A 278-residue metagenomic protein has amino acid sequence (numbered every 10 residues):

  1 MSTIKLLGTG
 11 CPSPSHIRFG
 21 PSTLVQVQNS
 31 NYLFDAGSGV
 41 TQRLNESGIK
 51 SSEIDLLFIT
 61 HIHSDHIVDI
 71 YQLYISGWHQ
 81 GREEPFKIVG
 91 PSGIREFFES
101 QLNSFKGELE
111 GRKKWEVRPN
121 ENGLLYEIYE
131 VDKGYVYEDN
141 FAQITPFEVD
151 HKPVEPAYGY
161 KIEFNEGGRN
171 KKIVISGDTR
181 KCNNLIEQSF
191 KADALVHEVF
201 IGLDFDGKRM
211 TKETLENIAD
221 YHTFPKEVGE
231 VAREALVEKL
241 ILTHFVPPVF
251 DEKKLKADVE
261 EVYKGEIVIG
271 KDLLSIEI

Functional and structural regions predicted by a protein language model:
M1-V174, R180-L185, K256-E277: Binuclear metal-dependent hydrolase catalytic cores
E163-E166, N170-K172, R180-L274: Cap/insert and terminal regions of metallo-dependent hydrolase folds
